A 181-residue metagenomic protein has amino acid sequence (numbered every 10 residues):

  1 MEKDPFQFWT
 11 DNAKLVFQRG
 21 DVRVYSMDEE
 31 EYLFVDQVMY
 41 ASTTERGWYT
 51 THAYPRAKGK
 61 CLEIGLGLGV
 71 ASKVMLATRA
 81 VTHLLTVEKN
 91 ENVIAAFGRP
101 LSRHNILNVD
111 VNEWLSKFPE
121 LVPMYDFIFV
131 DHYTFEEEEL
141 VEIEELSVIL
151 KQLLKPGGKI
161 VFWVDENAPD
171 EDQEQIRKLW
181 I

Functional and structural regions predicted by a protein language model:
M1-K58: Class I S-adenosylmethionine
A57, T78-R79, L153-P156: A generic alpha-to-beta junction signature in SAM-dependent methyltransferases
K58-G67: Conserved class I S-adenosyl-L-methionine
L68-K73: Glycine-rich SAM-binding Motif I of class I
M75-T78, G98: Gly/Ala-rich phosphate-binding loop of Rossmann-like dinucleotide-binding domains, activating on the conserved
H83-E88: Conserved SAM-binding motif I beta-strand of class I
N90-L121, F127, F135: S-adenosyl-L-methionine
T134-I181: C-terminal substrate-binding/active-site "lid" region of AdoMet-derived donor-dependent transferases
